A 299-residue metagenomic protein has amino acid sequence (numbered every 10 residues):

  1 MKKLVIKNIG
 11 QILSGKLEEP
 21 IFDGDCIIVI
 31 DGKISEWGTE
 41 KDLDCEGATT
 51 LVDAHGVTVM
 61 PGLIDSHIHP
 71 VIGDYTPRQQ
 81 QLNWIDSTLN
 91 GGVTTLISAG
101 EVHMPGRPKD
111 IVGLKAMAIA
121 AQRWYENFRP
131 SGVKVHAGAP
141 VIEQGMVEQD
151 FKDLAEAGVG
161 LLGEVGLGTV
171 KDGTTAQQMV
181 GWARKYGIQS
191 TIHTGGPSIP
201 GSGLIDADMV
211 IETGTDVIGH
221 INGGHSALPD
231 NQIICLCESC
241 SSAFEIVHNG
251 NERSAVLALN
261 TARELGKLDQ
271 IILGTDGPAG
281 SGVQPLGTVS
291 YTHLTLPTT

Functional and structural regions predicted by a protein language model:
M1-E46: N-terminal metal-binding scaffold of metallo-dependent hydrolase/deaminase domains
I9, G32, G56, H67 (+4 more regions): Divalent metal-coordination and catalytic microenvironments
T49, D53-I119: Metal-associated gating/positioning segment near the N- to mid-region
G62-I64, S190, L273: Residue-level marker for buried hydrophobic side chains located in beta-strands that build the well-ordered beta-sheet
H67-V71, H193, H220, H293: Histidine-centered divalent metal-coordination motifs
W84-G113, Y125-I142, A157-T169, I188-T191 (+2 more regions): Divalent metal-dependent hydrolysis catalytic cores, especially in the metallo-beta-lactamase
I119-W124, G145-F244, R253-I271: Histidine/acidic residue-rich metal-binding segments in metalloenzymes
A262-L296: His/Asp/Glu-enriched, well-ordered alpha-helical/loop segment that forms or immediately abuts the divalent-metal
